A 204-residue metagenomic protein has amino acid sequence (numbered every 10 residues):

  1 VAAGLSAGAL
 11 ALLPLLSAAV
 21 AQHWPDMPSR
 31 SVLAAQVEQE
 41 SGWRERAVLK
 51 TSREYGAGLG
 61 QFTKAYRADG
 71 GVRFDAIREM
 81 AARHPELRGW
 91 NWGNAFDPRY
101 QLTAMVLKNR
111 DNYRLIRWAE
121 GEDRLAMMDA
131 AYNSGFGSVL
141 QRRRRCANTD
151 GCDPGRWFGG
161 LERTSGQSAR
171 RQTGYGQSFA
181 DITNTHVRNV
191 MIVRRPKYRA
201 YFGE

Functional and structural regions predicted by a protein language model:
V1-L10, A65-E204: Non-catalytic cell-wall polysaccharide-engagement segments
L13-H23: Amphipathic, Lys/Arg- and hydrophobic-enriched alpha-helical face
P25-S29, R53-E54, D181-T183: Extracellular/periplasmic catalytic domains that process cell-envelope and extracellular macromolecules
M27-A35, A57, G121-A130: Alpha-helical scaffolds flanking conserved acidic
V37-E45, F136: Short alpha-helix boundary/capping elements
G42, T51-Y55, K64-Y66: Acidic, polar ligand-binding/catalytic clefts
R44-A47, D69-G71: Short, solvent-exposed loop/turn elements at domain surfaces
R46-T51, Q141-R145: Short, solvent-exposed loop/turn and secondary-structure capping segments
